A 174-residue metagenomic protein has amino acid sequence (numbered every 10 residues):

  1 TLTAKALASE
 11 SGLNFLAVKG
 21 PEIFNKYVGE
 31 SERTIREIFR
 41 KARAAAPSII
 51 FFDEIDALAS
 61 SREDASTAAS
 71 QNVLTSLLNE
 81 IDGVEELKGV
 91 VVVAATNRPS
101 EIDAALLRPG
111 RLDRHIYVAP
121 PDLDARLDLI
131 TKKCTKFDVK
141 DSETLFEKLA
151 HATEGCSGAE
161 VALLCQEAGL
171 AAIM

Functional and structural regions predicted by a protein language model:
T1-H151, G155-C156, A168: Walker A/P-loop NTP-binding motif of AAA+ ATPase domains
C165-I173: Short, amphipathic alpha-helical segments that act as regulatory/interfacial helices in nucleotide-processing proteins
